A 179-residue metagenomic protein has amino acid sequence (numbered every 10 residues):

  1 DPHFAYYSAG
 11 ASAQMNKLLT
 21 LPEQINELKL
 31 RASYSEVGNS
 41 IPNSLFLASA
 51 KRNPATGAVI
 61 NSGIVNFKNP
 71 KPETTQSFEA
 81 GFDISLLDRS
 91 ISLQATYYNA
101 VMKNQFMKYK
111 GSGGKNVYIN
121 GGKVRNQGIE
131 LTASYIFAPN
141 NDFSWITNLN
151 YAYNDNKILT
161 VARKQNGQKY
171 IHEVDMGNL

Functional and structural regions predicted by a protein language model:
D1-S8, L21-N26, Q94, A100-S112: Signature of Gram-negative outer-membrane beta-barrel scaffolds
Y7-M15, L28-Y34, F78-L86, I91-N99 (+2 more regions): Membrane-embedded beta-strands that build the outer-membrane beta-barrel scaffold
K17-A58: Outer-membrane beta-barrel translocator/channel fold
E23, E36, S40-A48, Q105-Y109 (+3 more regions): Outer-membrane beta-barrel and related beta-rich outer-membrane complex signature in Gram-negative bacteria
F46-Q94, V117-N140, M176: Outer-membrane beta-barrel signature, preferentially recognizing the C-terminal barrel domain of Gram-negative
N99-I129, S144, A152: Small-side-chain secondary-structure face that scaffolds active or pore-lining regions
I119-G122, I136-L179: Conserved small-residue
